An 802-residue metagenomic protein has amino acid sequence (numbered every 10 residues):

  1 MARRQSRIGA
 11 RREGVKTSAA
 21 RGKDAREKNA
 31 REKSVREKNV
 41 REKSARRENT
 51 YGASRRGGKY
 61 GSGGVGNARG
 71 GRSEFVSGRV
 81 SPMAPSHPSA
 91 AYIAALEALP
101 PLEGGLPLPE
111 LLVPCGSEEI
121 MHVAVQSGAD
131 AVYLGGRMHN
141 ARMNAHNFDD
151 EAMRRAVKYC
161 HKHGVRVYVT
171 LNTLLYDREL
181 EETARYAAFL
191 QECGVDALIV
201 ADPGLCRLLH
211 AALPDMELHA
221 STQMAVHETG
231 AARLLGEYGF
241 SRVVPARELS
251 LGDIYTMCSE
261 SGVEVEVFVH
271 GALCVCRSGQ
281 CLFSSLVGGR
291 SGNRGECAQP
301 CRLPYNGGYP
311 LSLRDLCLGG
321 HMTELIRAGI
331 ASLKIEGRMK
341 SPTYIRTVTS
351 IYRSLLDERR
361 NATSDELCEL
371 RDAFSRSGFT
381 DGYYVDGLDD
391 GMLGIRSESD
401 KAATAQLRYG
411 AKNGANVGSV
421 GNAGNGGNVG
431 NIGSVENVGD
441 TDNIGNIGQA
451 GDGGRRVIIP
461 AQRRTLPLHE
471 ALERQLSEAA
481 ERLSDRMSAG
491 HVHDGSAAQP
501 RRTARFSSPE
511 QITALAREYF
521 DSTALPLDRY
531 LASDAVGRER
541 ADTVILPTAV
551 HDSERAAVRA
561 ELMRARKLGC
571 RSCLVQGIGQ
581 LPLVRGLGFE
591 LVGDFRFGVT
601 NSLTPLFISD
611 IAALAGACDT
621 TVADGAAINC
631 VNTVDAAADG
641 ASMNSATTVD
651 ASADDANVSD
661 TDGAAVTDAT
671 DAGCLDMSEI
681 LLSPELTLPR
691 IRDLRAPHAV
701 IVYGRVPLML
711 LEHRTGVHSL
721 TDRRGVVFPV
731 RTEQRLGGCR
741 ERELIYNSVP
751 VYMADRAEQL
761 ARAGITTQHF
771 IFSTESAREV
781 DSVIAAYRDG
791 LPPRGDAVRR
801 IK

Functional and structural regions predicted by a protein language model:
A2-R7, H87-V226, V244-S332, M339-G418 (+2 more regions): Active-site pocket-lining/capping segments in soluble small-molecule metabolic enzymes
R4-G104, A411-D452, I611-D676: Intrinsically disordered, low-complexity terminal tails and inter-domain linkers enriched for S/T/G/P/D/E
F240: Residues lining hydrophobic/aromatic ligand-binding pockets adjacent to catalytic sites
